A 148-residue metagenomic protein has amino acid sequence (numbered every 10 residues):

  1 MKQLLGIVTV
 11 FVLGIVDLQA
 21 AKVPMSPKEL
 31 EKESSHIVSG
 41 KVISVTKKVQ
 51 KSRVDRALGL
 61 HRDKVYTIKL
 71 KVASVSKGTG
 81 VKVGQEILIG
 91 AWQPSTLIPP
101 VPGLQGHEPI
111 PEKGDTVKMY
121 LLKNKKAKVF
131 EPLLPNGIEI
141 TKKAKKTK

Functional and structural regions predicted by a protein language model:
L4-G14: Sec-dependent N-terminal signal peptides
V16-K148: Transition segments tied to proteolytic processing and entry into folded domains
